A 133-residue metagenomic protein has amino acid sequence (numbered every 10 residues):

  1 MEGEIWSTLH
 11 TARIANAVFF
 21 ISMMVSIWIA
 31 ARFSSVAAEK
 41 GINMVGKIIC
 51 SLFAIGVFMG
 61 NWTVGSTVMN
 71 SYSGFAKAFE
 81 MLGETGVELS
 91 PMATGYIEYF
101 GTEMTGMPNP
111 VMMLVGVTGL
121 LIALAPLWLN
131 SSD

Functional and structural regions predicted by a protein language model:
M1-A31: Cytosolic-side membrane-entry/anchor segment at the start of a transmembrane helix
I5-A15, L82-E84, Y99-P108: Short aromatic-rich membrane-water interface segments that cap or initiate transmembrane helices in multi-pass membrane
F19-S26, S51-N61, V117-L124: Hydrophobic alpha-helical transmembrane segments of multipass integral membrane proteins
V25-S35, P108-D133: Transmembrane alpha-helical segments in integral membrane proteins
A37-F53: Alpha-helical transmembrane segments and their helix-start/interface "positive-inside/aromatic belt" motifs in integral
I48-A76: Hydrophobic alpha-helical membrane-insertion segments
S66-A93: Juxtamembrane non-transmembrane "cap" segments at the membrane-aqueous interface of multi-pass membrane proteins
E88-L121: Hydrophobic alpha-helical transmembrane segments
